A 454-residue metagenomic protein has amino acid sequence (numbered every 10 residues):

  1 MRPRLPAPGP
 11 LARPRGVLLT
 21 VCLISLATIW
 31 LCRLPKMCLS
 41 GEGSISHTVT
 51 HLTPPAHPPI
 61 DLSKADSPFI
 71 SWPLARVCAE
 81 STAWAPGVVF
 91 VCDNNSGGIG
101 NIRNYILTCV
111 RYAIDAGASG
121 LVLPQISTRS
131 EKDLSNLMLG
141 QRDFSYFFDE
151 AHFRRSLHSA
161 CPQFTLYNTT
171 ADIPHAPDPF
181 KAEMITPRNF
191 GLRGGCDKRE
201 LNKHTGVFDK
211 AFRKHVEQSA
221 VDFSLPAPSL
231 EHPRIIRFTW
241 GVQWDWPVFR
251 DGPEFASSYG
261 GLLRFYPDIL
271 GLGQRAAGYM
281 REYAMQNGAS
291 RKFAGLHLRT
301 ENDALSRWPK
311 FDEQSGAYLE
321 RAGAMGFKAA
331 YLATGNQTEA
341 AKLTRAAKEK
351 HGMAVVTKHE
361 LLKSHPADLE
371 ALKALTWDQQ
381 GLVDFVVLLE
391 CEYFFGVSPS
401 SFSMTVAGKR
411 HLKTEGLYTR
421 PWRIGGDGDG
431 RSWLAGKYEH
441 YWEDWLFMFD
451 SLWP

Functional and structural regions predicted by a protein language model:
R2-T50: N-terminal signal-anchor transmembrane helix specifying type II single-pass membrane topology of secretory-pathway
L26, H47-W308, S315-A324: Secretory-pathway glycan-assembly enzymes, especially type II membrane glycosyltransferases that use nucleotide-sugar
S127-E131, R299-D303, N336-E339, L362 (+1 more regions): Short, solvent-exposed loop/turn segments at secondary-structure junctions
T128, Q379-G426: A donor-sugar binding/catalytic signature common to diverse glycosyltransferases and related nucleotide-sugar
S135-E150, E339-G352, T405, R410: Short, aromatic/basic amphipathic alpha-helical patches
G316-E360: Long, K/E/R/D-enriched contiguous segments that form extended
A354-C391: Donor nucleotide-activated moiety binding/catalytic core segment of transferases that use nucleotide-activated donors
P421-P454: Leloir-type glycosyltransferase catalytic cores
